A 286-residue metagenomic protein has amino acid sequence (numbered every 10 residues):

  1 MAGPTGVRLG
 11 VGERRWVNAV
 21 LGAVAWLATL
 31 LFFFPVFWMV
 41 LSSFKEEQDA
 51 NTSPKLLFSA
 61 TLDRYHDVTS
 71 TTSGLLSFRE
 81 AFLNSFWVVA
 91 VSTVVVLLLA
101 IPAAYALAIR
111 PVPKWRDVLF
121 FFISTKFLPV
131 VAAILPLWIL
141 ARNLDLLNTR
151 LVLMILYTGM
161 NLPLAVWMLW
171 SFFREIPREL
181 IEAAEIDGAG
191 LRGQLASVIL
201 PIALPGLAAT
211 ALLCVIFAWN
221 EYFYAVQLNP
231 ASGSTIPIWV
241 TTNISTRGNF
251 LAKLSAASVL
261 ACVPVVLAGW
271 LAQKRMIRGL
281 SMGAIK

Functional and structural regions predicted by a protein language model:
M1-R14: Short, Lys/Arg-rich, polar N-terminal cytosolic tail immediately upstream of the first transmembrane signal-anchor
L9, N18-K286: A structural signal for multi-pass alpha-helical bundles of membrane permease subunits that mediate small-molecule
